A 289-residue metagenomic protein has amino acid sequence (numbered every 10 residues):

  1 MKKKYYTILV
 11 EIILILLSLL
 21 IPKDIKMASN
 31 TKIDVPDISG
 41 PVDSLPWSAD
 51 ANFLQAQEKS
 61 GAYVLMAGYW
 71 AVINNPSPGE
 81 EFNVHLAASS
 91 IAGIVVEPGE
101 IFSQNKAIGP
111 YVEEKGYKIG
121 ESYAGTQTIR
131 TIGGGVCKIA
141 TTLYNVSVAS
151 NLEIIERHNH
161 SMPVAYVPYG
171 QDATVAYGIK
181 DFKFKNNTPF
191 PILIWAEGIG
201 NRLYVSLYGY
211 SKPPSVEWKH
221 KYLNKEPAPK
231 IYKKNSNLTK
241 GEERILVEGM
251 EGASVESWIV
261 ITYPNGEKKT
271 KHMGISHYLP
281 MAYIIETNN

Functional and structural regions predicted by a protein language model:
K2, L20-N289: Well-ordered beta-sheet/strand-loop patches within structured domains
K4-D24: Sec-dependent N-terminal signal peptides of Gram-positive bacterial secreted proteins and lipoproteins
